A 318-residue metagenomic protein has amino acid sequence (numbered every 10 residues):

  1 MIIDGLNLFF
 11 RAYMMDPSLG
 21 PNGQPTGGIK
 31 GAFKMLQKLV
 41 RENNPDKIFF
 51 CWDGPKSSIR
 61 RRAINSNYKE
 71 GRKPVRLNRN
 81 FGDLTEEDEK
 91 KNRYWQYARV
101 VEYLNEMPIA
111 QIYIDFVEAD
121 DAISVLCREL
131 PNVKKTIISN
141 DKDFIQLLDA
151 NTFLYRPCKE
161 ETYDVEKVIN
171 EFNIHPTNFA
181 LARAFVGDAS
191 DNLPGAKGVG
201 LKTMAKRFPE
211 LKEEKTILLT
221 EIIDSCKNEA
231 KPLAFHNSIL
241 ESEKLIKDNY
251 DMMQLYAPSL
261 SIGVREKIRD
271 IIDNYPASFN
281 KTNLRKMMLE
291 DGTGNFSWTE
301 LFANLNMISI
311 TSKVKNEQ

Functional and structural regions predicted by a protein language model:
M1-I138, F144-E161, Q254, S259-N274: Noncatalytic, basic helical substrate-engagement surface that gates or grips nucleic-acid strands
R41-W52, N67-V75, N80-F81, M107-A110 (+2 more regions): Non-catalytic nucleic-acid-binding/docking modules located in mid-to-C-terminal regions of nucleic-acid enzymes
